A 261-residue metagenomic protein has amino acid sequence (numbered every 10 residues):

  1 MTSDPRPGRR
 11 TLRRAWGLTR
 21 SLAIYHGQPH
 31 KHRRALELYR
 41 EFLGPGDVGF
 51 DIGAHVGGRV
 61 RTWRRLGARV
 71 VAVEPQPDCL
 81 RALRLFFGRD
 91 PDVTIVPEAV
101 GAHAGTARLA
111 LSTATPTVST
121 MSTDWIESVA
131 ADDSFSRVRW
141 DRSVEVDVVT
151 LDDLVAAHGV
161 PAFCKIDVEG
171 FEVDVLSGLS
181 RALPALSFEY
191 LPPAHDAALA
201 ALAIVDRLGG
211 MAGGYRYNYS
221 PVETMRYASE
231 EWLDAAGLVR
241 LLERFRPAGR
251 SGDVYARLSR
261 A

Functional and structural regions predicted by a protein language model:
M1-A261: Phosphate/nucleotide-binding beta-alpha loop and adjacent structural elements of enzyme active sites
